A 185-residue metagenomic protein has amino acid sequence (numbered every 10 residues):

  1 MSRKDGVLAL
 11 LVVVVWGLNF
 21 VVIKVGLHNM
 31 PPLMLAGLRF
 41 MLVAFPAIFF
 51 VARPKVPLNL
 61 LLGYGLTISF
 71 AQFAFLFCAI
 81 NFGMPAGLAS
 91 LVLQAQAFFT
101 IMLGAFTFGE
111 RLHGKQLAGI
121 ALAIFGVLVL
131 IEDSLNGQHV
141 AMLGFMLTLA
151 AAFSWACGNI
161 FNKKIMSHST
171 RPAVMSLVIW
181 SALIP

Functional and structural regions predicted by a protein language model:
M1-M34, H139-K164, P185: Glycine-/small-residue-enriched transmembrane alpha-helix faces in small-molecule transporters and effluxers
V14-V15, N19-F20, I48-L93, I101 (+1 more regions): Specific transmembrane alpha-helical segments of multi-pass solute transporters/efflux pumps, especially DMT/EamA
G17, G37, M41-F45, I124 (+2 more regions): Small-residue-rich packing faces within the transmembrane alpha-helices of Major Facilitator Superfamily
G26, L35, A79, F106-F108 (+3 more regions): Hydrophobic/aromatic residues within transmembrane alpha-helices of multi-pass small-molecule transporters
P31-P32, M84-P85, F108-H113, T170-A173: A helix-boundary/kink motif common to multi-pass secondary transporters, especially Major Facilitator Superfamily
M41, A47, Y64, M102-L103 (+2 more regions): Hydrophobic transmembrane alpha-helices of multi-pass small-molecule transport proteins
A44-A47, T100-I101, F106, G137-P185: Transmembrane alpha-helical segments that form core, pore/gating elements of small-molecule transporters/exporters
V56-L62, S90-L93, G109-V129, Q138-F145: Loop-to-transmembrane alpha-helix entry segments
